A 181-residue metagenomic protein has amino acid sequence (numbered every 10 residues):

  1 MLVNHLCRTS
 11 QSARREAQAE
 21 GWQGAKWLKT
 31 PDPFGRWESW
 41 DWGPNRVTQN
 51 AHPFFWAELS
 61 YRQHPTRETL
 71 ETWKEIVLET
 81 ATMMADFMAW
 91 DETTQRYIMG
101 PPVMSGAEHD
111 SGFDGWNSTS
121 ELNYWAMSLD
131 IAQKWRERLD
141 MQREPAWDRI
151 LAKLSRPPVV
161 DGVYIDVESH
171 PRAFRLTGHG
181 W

Functional and structural regions predicted by a protein language model:
M1-F55, Y61, R67-T72, I76 (+2 more regions): Helix-terminus loop motifs that line ligand-binding clefts
M1-S10, R46-F55, L59-Q63, R67 (+2 more regions): Active-site core of glycosidic bond-cleaving carbohydrate-active enzymes
A19-W42, Q95-S120, V163-G178: Carbohydrate-binding/catalytic loop surfaces
E79, M83-W135: Acidic/histidine-rich catalytic neighborhood
